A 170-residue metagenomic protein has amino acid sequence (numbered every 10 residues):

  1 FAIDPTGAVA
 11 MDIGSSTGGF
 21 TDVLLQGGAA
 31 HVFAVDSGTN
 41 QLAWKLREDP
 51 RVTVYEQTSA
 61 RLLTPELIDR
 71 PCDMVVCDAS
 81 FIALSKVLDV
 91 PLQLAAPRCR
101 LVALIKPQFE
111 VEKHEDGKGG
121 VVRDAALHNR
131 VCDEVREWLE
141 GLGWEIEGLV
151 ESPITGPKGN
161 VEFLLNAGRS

Functional and structural regions predicted by a protein language model:
F1-P5, I68-D69: Glycine-rich helix-loop-beta junction characteristic of Rossmann-like nucleotide cofactor-binding loops
P5-S16: Conserved class I S-adenosyl-L-methionine
T17-G28: Conserved SAM-binding loop of SAM-dependent methyltransferases across substrates and taxa, primarily the Class I
F33-I82: S-adenosyl-L-methionine
S85-V102: A short glycine-rich, Lys/Arg-flanked "PGG" loop and its adjoining helix->strand segment in the class I
P107-D124: Short, glycine-/aromatic-enriched active-site segment of Class I SAM-dependent methyltransferases
H128-L142: Short alpha-helix
P153-S170: Core SAM-dependent methyltransferase catalytic element
